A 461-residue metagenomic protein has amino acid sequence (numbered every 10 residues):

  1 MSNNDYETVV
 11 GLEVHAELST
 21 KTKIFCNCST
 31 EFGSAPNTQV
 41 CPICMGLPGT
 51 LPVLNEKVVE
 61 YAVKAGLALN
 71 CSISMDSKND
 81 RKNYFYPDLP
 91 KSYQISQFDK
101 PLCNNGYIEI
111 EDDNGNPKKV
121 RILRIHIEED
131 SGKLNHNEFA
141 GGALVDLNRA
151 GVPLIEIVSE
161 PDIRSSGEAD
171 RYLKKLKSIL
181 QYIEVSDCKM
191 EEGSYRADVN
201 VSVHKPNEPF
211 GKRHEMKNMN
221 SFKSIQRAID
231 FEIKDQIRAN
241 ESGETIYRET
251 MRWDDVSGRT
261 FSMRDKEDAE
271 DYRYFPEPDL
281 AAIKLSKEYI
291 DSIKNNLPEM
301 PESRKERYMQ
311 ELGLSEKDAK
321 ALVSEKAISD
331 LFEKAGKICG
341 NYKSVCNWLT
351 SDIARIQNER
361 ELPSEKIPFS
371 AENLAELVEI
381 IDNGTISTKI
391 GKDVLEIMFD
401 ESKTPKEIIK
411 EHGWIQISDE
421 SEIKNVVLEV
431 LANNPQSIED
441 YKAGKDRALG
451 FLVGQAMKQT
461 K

Functional and structural regions predicted by a protein language model:
M1-E299, E316, K337-N341: Basic, nucleic-acid-interacting segments
Y61, A65, Y172-K175, I179-Y182 (+12 more regions): Generic, well-ordered alpha-helical scaffold segments in large soluble proteins
E192-K205, M309-E333, Y342-R360, E372-L374 (+2 more regions): Core structural elements
Y289-N296, S303, E333-I338, L374-I386: Extended, non-catalytic structural segments that build the interaction scaffolds of large macromolecular assemblies
E302-M309: Extended, structured, electrostatic nucleic-acid-contact surfaces
G313, G336-V345, T385-I386, A443-R447: Structural motif
E365-A375, E379, T385-K458: Strongly charged, low-complexity linkers/loops
